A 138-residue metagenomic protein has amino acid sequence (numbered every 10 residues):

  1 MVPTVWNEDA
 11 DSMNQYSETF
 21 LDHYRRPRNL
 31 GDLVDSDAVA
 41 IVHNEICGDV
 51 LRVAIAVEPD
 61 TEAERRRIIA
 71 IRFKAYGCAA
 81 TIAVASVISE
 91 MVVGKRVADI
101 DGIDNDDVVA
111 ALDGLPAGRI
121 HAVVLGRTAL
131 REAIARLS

Functional and structural regions predicted by a protein language model:
M1-P3, T81: Short intrinsically disordered, low-complexity coil segments enriched in acidic
P3-G31, V39-A40, K95-D99, I103-S138: C-terminal binding/interaction regions
E8, E18, E45, E58 (+3 more regions): Glutamate identity and glutamate-enriched acidic tracts
D22-A70: Structured beta-strand/loop patches that form or line metal/cofactor-binding pockets in enzymes
A56-E62, R66-V124: Active-site- and interface-proximal helix/loop "cap" or "latch" segments in soluble metabolic and energy-transducing
